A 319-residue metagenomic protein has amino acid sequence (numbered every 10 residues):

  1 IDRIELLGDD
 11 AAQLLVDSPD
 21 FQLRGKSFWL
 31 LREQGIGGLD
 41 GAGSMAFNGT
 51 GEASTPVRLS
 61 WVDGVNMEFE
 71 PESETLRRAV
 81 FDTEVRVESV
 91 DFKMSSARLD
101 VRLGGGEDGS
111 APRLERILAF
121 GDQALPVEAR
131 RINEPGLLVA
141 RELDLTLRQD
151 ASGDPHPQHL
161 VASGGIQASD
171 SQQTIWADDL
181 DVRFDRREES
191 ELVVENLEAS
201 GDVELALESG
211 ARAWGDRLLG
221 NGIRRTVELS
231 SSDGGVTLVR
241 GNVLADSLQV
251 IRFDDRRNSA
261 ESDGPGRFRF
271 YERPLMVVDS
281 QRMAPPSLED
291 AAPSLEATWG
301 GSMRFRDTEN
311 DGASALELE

Functional and structural regions predicted by a protein language model:
I1-E319: Mature-chain termini and adjacent capping regions
